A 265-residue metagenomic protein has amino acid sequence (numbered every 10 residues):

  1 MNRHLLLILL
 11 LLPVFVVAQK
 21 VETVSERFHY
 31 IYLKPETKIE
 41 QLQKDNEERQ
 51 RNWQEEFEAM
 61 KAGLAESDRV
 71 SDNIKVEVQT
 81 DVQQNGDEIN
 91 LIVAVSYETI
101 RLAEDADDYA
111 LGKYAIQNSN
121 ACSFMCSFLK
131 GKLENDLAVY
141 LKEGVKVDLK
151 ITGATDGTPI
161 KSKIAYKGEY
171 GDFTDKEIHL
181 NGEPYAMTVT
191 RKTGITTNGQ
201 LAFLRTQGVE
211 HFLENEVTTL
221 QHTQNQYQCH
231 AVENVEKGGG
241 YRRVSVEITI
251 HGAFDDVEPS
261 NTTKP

Functional and structural regions predicted by a protein language model:
M1-P265: N-terminal targeting segments with Sec-dependent signals, encompassing both cleavable signal peptides and non-cleavable
